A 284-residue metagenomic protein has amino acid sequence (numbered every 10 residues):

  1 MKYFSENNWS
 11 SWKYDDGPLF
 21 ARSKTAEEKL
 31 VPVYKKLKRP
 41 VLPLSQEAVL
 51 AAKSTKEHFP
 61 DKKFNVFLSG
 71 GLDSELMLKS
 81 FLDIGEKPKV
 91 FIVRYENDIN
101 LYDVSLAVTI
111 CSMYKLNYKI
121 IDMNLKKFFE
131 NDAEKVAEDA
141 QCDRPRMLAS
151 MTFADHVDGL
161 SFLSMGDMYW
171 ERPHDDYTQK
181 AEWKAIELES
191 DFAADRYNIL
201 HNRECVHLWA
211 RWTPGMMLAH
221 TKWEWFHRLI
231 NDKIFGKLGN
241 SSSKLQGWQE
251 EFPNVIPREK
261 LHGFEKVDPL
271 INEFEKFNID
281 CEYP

Functional and structural regions predicted by a protein language model:
M1-N65, S80, G85-E96, L101-P284: Nucleotide-activated chemistry modules centered on ATP-dependent adenylation/adenylyltransferase
S69: Active-site cores of enzymes that catalyze phosphoryl transfer or operate on phosphate-rich substrates
D73-S74: Catalytic nucleophile loop
M77: Hydrophobic positions on the alpha1 helix immediately C-terminal to the Walker A/P-loop
